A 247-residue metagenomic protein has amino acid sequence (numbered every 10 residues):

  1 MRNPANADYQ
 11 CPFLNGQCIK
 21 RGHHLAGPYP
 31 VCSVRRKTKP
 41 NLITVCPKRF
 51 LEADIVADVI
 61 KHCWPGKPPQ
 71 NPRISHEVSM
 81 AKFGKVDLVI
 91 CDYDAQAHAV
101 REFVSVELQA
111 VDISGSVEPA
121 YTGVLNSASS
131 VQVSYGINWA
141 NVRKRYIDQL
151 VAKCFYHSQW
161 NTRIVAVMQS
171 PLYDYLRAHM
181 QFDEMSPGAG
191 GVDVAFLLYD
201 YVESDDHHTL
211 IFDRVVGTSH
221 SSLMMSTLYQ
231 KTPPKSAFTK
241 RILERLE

Functional and structural regions predicted by a protein language model:
M1-G22, S130, S134-E247: Non-catalytic C-terminal interaction segments of nucleic acid-processing enzymes
M1-S79, F83, Q230-E247: Nuclease-adjacent, charged terminal/linker segments that flank catalytic cores
A26-P28, P69-N71, K85-I90, Y146-D148 (+1 more regions): Short amphipathic alpha-helical surface micro-motifs
S33-K37, N41-L42, C46-P47, A57-D58 (+8 more regions): Generic ordered-secondary-structure signal
R49, I60-P119, V215: Active-site metal-binding core of divalent-cation-utilizing nuclease and nuclease-like domains
E107-W139: Short beta-strand-loop-alpha-helix junction that forms the active-site gateway of nucleic-acid-processing nucleases
